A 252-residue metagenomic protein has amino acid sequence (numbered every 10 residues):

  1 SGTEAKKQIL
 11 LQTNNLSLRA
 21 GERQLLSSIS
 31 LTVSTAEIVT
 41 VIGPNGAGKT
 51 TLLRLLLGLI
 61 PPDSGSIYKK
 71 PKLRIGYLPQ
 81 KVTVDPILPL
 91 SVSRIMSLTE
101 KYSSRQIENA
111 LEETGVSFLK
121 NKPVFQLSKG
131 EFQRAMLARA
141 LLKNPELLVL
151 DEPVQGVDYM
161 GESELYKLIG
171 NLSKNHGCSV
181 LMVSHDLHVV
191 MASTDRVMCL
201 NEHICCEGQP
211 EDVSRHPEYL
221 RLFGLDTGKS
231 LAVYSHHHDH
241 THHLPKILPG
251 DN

Functional and structural regions predicted by a protein language model:
S104-K120: Conserved ABC ATPase "signature" region
P123-L127, E131: Conserved ABC ATPase signature
N144: Conserved catalytic motifs of ABC-family nucleotide-binding domains
L148-E152: Catalytic Walker B motif of ABC-type/P-loop ATPase nucleotide-binding domains
S184-H185: H-loop/switch region of ABC-family ATPase nucleotide-binding domains
V197-Q209: H-loop (His-switch) and adjacent beta-strand-loop-beta switch element of ABC-type ATPase nucleotide-binding domains
R215, L222-N252: ABC ATPase nucleotide-binding domains
